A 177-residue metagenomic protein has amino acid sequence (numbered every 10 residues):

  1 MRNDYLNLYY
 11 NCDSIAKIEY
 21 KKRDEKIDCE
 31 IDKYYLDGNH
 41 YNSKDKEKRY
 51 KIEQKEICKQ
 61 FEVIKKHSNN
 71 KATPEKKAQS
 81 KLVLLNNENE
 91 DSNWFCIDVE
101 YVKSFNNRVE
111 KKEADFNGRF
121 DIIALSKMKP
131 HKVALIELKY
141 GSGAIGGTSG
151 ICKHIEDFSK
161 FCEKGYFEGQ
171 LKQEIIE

Functional and structural regions predicted by a protein language model:
M1-E177: Charged, terminal alpha-helix-loop-beta segments that serve as non-catalytic nucleic-acid engagement and/or assembly
